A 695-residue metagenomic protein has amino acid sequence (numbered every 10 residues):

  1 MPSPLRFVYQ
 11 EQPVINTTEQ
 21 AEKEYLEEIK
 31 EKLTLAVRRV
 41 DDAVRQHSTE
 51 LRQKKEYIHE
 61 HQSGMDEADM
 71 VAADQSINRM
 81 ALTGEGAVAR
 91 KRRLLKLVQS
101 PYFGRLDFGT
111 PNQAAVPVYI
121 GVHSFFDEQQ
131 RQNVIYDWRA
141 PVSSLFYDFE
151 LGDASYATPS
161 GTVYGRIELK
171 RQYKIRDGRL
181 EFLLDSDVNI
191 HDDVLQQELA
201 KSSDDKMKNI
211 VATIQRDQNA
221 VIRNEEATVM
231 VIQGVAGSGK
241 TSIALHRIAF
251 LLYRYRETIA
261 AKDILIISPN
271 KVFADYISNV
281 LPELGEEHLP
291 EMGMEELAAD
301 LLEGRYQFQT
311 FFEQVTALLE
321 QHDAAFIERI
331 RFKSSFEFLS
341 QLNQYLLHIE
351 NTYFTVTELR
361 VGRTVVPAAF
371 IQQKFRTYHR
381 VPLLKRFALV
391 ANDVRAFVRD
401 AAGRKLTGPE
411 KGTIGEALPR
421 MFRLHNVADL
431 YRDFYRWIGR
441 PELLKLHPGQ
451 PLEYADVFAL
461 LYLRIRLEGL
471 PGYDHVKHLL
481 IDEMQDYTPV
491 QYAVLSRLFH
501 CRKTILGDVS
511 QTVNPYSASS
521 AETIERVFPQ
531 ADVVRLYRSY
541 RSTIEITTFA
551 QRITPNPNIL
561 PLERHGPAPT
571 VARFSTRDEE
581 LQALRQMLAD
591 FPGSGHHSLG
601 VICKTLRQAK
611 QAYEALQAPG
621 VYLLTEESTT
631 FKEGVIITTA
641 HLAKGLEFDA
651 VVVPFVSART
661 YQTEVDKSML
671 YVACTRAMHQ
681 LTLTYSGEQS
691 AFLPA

Functional and structural regions predicted by a protein language model:
M1-V211, Q215, N219-R223: Extended, charged low-complexity regulatory segments
P2, E257, K262, K271-N279 (+5 more regions): Conserved helicase motor core of SF1/SF2 NTP-dependent helicases
P2-L51, L195-Q314, A643-K644, V651 (+1 more regions): P-loop NTPase Walker
A68-G86, A220-V235, G239-S242, H246 (+4 more regions): Generic detector of solvent-exposed, compositionally biased contiguous segments
R105-D107, V231, I266, T682-Y685: A structural signal for short, well-ordered beta-strand segments and their strand-loop junctions that often border
A200, D204, F332, R380 (+3 more regions): Conserved phosphate/pyrophosphate-binding and hydrolysis machinery centered on Walker-type P-loop NTPases, extending
M207-V211, Q215-N219, L245, A249 (+5 more regions): Short, well-ordered alpha-helical scaffold segments within catalytic/effector domains
L252-L479, D486-V494, R502: Alpha-helical nucleic-acid-binding subdomain of P-loop helicases immediately C-terminal to the Walker A/P-loop
